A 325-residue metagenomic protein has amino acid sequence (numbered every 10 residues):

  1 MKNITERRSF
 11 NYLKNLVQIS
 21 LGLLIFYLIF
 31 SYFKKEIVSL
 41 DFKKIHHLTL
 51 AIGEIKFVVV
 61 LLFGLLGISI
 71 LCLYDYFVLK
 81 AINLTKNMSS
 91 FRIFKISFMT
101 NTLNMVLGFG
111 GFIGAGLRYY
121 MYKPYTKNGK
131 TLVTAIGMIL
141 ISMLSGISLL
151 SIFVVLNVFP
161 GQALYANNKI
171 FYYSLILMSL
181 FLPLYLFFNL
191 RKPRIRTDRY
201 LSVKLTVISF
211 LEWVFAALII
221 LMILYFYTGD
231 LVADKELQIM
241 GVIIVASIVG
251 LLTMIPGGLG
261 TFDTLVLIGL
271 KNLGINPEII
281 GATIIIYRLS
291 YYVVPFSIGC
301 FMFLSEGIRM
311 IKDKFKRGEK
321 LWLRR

Functional and structural regions predicted by a protein language model:
M1-F98, I147, L156-L251, P277 (+2 more regions): Predominantly cytoplasmic-facing regulatory/coupling regions of multi-pass membrane proteins
H47-L50, Y120-P124, T134, R196 (+1 more regions): Short amphipathic alpha-helical coupling elements at transmembrane boundaries
Y76-L79, G114-Y120, T264: Helix-loop junctions and terminal segments of transmembrane helices in multi-pass membrane transport/translocation
A81-F94, L117-G137: Membrane-interface segments at transmembrane-helix boundaries
F94-K123: Hydrophobic, aromatic-rich membrane-embedded alpha-helical segments
M99-L107, T131-I152, I285-S297: Membrane-embedded alpha-helical segments of transport systems, primarily multispan ion/solute transporters
N101-G108, I243-D263: Transmembrane alpha-helix interface/packing and boundary motifs in multi-pass membrane proteins, characterized by
M121-T131, V242, D263-A282: Interfacial segments of multi-pass membrane proteins
